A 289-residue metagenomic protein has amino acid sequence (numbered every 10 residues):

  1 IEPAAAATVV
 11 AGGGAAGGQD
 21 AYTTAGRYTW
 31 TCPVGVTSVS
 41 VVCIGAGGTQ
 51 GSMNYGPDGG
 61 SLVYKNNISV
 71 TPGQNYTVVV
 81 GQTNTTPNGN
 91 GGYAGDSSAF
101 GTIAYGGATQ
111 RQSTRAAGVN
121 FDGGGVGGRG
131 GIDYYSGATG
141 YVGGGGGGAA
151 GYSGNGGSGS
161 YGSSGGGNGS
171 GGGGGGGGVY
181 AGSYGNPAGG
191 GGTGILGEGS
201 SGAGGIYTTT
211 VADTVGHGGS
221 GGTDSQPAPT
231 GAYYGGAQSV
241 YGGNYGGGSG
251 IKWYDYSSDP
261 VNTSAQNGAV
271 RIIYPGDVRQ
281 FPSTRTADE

Functional and structural regions predicted by a protein language model:
I1-P3, A11-G12, G197-E198, G235-G236 (+2 more regions): Beta-strand-rich, repetitive solenoid scaffolds
I1-V42, G268-E289: Enriched but not universal
A21-P33, C43-G101, G192, G197 (+2 more regions): Glycine-rich strand-loop-strand elements at beta-sheet edges
G51, V79, N84-G140: Acidic, low-complexity glycine/serine/threonine-rich segments
M53-S61, T114-D133, N155-G159, D255-S264 (+1 more regions): Short, polar loop/linker segments at the starts of domains and inter-domain junctions
A104, V215, Y234, Y245-G246: Bulky hydrophobic/aromatic "packing anchor" residues in well-ordered structure
R115-Q238: Acidic, glycine-rich loop-and-strand cores that form catalytic or ligand-binding grooves in diverse globular domains
